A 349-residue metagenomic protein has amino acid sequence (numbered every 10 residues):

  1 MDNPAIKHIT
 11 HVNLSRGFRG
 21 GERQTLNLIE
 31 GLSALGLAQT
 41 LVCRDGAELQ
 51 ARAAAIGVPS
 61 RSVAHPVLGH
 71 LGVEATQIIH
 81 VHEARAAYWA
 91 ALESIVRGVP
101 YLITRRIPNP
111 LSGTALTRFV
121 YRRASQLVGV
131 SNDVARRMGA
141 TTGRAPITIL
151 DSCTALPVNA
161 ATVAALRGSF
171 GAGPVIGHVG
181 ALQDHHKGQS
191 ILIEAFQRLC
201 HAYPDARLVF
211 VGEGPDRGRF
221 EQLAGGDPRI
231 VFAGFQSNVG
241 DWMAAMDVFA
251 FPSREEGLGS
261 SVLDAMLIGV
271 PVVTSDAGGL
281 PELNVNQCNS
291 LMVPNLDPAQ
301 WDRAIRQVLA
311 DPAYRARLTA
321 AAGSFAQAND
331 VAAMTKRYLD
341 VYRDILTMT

Functional and structural regions predicted by a protein language model:
E22-E30, P174, Q183-R198, P215-G218 (+1 more regions): A conserved mid-protein helix/loop that constitutes part of the nucleotide-sugar donor-binding site
V42-C43, P271-T274, N284: Short hydrophobic beta-strand element within catalytic cores of glycosyltransferases and related nucleotide-activated
V81-A87, R105-P108: Short His-centered aromatic/hydrophobic patch
Y101-G129, G139-T141: A conserved, positively charged/aromatic
A124-A161: Donor nucleotide-sugar binding/catalytic pocket of nucleotide-sugar-dependent glycosyltransferases
F235, R254: Aromatic "clamp/platform" in nucleotide-sugar-dependent glycosyltransferases that forms part of the donor/acceptor
N286-Q287, L291-A299, Q307-P312, Q327: Conserved acidic donor-binding segment of nucleotide-sugar-dependent glycosyltransferases
Q307, Y314-A328, R337-D340: A short, well-ordered alpha-helix in the C-terminal region of glycosyltransferases
